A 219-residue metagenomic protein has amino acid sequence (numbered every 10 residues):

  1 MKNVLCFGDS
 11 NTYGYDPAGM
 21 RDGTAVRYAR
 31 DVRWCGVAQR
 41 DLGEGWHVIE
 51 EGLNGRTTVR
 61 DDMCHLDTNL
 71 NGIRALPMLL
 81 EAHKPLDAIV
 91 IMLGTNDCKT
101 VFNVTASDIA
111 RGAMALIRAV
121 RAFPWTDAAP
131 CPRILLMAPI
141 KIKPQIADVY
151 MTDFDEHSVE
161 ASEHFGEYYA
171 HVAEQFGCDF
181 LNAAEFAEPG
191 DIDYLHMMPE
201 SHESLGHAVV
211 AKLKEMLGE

Functional and structural regions predicted by a protein language model:
M1-L53, V59, M78-H83, I89 (+1 more regions): Serine-esterase "nucleophile elbow" of acetyl-processing enzymes
A18-R27, D62-L66, V149-E156: Short, flexible/disordered intra-domain loops and linkers
G55-T57, P189-G190: Short secondary-structure capping/turn micro-motifs that flank functional sites
R56-R60, C98-T100: Short active-site-adjacent helix-start/loop capping segments
D67-E219: Alpha-helical cap/lid subdomain in secreted, periplasmic, or secretory-pathway luminal O-acyl-processing enzymes
